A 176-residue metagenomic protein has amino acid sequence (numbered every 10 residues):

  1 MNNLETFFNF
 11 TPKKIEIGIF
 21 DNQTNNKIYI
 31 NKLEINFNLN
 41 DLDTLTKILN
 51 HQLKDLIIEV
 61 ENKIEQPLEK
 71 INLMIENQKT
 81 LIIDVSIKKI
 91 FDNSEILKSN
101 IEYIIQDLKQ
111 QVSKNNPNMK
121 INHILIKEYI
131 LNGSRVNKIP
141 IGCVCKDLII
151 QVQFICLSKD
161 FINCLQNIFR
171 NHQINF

Functional and structural regions predicted by a protein language model:
M1-K14, G18, N22-K70, I75-F176: Nucleotide/phosphate-binding catalytic cleft detector across ATP-hydrolyzing and phosphate-transferring enzymes
